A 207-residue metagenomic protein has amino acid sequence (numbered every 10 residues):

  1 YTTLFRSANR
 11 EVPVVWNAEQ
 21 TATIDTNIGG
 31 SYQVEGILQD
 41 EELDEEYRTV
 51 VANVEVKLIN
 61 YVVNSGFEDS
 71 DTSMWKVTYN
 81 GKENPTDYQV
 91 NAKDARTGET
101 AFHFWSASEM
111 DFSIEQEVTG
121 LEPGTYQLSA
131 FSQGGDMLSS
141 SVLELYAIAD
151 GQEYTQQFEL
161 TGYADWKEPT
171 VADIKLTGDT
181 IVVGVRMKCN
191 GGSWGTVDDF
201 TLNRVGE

Functional and structural regions predicted by a protein language model:
T3-L4: Short, small-residue-biased leader/transition segments that mark boundaries at the very start of proteins
S7-N53: Serine/threonine-rich, repeat-prone extracellular segments and beta-strand-based repeat modules of secreted/surface
F67, F112-S141, T170-I174, F200: Extra-cytoplasmic beta-strand recognition segments
E68-A101, A107-S108: Extracellular glycan-recognition surfaces and repeat-rich motifs
T100-S113, L160-G162: Extracellular beta-rich ligand/substrate-recognition surface
D111, M187-V205: Extracellular carbohydrate recognition
Q127-D165: Extracellular ligand-binding interfaces
D150-T180, N190-G192: Extracellular carbohydrate recognition and processing domains and analogous Trp-centered ligand-binding platforms
